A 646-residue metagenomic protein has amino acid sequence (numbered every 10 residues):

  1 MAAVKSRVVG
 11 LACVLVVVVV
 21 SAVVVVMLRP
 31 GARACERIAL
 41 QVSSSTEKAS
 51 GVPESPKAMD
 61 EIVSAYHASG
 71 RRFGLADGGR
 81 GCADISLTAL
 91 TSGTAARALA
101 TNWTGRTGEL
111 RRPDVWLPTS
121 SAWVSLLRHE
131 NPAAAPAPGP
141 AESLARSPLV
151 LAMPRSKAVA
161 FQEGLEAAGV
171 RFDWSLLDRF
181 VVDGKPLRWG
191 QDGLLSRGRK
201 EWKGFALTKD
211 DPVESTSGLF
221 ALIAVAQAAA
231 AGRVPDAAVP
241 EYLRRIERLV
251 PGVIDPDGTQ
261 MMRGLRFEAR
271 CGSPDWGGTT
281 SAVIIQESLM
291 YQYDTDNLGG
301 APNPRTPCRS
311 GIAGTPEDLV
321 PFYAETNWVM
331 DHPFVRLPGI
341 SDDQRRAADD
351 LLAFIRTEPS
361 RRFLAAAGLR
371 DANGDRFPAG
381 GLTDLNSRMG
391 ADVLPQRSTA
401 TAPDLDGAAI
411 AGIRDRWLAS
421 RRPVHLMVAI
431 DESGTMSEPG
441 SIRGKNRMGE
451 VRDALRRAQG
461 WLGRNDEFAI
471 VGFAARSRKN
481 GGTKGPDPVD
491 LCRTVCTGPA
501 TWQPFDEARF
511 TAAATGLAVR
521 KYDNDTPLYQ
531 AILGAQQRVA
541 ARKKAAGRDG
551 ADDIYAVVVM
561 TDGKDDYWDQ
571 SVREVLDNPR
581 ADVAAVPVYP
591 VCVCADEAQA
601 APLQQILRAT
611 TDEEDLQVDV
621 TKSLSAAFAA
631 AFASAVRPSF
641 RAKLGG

Functional and structural regions predicted by a protein language model:
A2-V24, V335-L426, S441: Extracellular/periplasmic juxtamembrane helices and adjacent flexible linkers that interface with membrane partners
R7-V14, V23-A133: Early extracytoplasmic/lumenal segment of secretory-pathway proteins
N131-E214: A conserved helix-loop-strand patch within extracytoplasmic ligand-binding domains of the periplasmic binding
F220, A224-V320: Ligand-binding pocket segment of bilobal, Venus flytrap-like solute-binding proteins
N303-T315, Q530, A551, T561-T610 (+2 more regions): VWA/integrin I-like adhesion module and closely mimicked acidic/polar interface patches used
R422-V424, A429, G434-I470, A500-F505 (+1 more regions): …and closely analogous acidic/polar surface helices at protein-protein or active-site interfaces in A-domain-like
C492-Y555, Y589-A601, S623-A627: Von Willebrand factor
D615-G646: C-terminal "exit" segments of structured domains
